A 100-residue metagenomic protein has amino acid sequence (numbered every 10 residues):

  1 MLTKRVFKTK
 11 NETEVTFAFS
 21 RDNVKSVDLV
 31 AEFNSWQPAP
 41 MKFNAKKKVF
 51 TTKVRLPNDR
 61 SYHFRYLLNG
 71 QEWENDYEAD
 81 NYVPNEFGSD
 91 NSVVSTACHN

Functional and structural regions predicted by a protein language model:
M1-F7, V94-N100: Compositionally biased low-complexity segments at domain edges in trafficked proteins and select soluble regulators
N11-D59, Q71-A97: Aromatic-rich carbohydrate-binding modules that target alpha-glucans
